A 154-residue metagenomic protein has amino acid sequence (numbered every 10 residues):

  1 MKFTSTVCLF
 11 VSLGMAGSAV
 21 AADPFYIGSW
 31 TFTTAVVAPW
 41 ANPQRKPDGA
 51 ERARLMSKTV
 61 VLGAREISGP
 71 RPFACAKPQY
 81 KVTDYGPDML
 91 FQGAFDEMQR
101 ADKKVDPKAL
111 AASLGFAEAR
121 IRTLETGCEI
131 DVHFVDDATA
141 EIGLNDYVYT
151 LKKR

Functional and structural regions predicted by a protein language model:
M1-S5: Positively charged n-region of N-terminal signal peptides that target proteins for export
T6-A16: Bacterial N-terminal signal peptides
V20-S29: N-terminal helix-cap/turn-to-beta initiation motif at the start of protein domains
F25, T59-I67, G127, D131-A140 (+1 more regions): Short, solvent-exposed coil/turn segments at beta-strand boundaries
F32-P70: Short, solvent-exposed loop/hinge segments that bridge or flank secondary-structure elements
V36-P39, L62-C128: Contiguous, well-ordered beta-strand patches that form the walls/edges of small beta-barrel/beta-sandwich domains
R45-D48, A53-L55, E118-I121, T126-E129: Intrinsically disordered, low-complexity segments enriched in polar/charged residues with Gly/Pro, especially when
A74-D88, F134-R154: Edge beta-strand at a domain terminus
